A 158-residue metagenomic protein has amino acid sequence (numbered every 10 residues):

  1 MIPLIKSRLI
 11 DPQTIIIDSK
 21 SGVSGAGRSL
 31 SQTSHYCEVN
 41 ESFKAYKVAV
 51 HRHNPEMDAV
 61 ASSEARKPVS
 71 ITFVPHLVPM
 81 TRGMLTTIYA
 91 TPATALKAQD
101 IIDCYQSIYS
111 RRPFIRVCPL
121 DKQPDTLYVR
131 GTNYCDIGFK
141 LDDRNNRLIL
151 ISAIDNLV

Functional and structural regions predicted by a protein language model:
M1-L9: Active-site-proximal alpha-helical scaffold in enzymes
D11-S152: C-terminal substrate-binding/catalytic lobe of Rossmann-fold NAD(P)-dependent oxidoreductases
D155-V158: C-terminal active-site "lid" helix and adjoining low-complexity regulatory extension at the edge of ATP-using catalytic
